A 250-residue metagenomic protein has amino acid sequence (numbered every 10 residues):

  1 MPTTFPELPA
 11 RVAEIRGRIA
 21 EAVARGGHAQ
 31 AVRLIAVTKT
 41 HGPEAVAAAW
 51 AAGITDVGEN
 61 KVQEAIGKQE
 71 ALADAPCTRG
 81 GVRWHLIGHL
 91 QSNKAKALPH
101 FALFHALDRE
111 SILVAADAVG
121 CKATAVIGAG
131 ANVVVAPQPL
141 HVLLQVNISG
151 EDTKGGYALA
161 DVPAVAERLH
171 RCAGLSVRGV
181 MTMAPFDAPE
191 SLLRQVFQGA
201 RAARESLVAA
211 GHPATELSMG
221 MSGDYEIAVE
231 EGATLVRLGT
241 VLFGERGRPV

Functional and structural regions predicted by a protein language model:
M1-G223, E231, F243-E245: Conserved alpha/beta-domain cores
A233-V250: Gly/Pro- and small hydrophobic-enriched strand-loop and loop-to-helix capping segments that sit at the rims
